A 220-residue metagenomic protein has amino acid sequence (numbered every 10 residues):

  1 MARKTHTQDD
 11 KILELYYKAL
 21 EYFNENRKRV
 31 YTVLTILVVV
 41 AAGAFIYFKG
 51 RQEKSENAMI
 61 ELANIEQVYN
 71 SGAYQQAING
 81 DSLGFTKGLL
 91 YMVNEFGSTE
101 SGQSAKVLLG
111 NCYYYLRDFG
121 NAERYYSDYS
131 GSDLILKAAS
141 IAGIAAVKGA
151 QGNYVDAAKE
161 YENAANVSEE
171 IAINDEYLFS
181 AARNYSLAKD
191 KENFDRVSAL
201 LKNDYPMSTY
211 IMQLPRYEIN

Functional and structural regions predicted by a protein language model:
M1-I36: N-terminal positive-inside, membrane-proximal cytosolic segments immediately preceding the first
V93-G102, L116, S130-A138, N166-I173 (+2 more regions): Short solvent-exposed coil/turn linkers within tandem alpha-helical repeat scaffolds
